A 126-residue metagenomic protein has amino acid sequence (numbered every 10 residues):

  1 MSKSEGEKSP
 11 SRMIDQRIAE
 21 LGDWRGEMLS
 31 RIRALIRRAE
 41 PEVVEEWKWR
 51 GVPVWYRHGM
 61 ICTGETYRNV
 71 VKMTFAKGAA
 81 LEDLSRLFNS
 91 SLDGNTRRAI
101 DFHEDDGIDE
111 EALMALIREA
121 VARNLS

Functional and structural regions predicted by a protein language model:
M1-S126: Charge-dense, helix-prone N-terminal extensions
